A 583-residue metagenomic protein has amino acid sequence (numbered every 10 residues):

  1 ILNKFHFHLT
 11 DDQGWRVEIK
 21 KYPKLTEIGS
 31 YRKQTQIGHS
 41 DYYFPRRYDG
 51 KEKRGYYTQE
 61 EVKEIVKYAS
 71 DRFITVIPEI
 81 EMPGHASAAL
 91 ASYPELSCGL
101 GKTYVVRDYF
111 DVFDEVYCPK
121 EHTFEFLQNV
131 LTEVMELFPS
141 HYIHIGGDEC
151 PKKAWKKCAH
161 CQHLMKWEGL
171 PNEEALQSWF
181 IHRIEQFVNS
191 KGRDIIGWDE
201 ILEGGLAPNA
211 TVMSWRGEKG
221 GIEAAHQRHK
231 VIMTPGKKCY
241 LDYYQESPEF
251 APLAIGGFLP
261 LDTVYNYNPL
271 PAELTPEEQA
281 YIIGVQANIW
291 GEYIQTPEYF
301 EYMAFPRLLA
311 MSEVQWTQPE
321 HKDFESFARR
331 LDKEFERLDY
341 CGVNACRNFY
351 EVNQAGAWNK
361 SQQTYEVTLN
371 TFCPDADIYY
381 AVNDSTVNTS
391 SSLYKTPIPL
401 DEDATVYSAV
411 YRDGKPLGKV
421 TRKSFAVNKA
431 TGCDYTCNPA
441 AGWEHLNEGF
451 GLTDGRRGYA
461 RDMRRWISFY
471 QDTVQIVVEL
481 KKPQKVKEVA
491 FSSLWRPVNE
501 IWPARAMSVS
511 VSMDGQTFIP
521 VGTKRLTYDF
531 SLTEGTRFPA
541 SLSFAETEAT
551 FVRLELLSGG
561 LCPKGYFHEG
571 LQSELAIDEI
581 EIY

Functional and structural regions predicted by a protein language model:
I1-R193: Substrate-binding cleft of carbohydrate-active enzyme catalytic domains
F5-F7, I143, V285, V489 (+1 more regions): Hydrophobic residues within beta-strands of alpha/beta enzymes
D12-E18, P83-A89, H144, C150-A154 (+8 more regions): Flexible loop/turn segments at secondary-structure boundaries
I195-E200, G205-A210, R216-E366: Flexible, acidic glycine-rich loops studded with aromatic residues
Q318, K322, A328-V477, L494 (+1 more regions): Short, compositionally stereotyped local motifs that mark structural "simplifiers"
Y459-G522, T536-Y583: Aromatic, loop-rich ligand-recognition surfaces of beta-strand-rich domains
V521-F530: Solvent-exposed serine/threonine-rich low-complexity stretches and specific carbohydrate-binding patches
